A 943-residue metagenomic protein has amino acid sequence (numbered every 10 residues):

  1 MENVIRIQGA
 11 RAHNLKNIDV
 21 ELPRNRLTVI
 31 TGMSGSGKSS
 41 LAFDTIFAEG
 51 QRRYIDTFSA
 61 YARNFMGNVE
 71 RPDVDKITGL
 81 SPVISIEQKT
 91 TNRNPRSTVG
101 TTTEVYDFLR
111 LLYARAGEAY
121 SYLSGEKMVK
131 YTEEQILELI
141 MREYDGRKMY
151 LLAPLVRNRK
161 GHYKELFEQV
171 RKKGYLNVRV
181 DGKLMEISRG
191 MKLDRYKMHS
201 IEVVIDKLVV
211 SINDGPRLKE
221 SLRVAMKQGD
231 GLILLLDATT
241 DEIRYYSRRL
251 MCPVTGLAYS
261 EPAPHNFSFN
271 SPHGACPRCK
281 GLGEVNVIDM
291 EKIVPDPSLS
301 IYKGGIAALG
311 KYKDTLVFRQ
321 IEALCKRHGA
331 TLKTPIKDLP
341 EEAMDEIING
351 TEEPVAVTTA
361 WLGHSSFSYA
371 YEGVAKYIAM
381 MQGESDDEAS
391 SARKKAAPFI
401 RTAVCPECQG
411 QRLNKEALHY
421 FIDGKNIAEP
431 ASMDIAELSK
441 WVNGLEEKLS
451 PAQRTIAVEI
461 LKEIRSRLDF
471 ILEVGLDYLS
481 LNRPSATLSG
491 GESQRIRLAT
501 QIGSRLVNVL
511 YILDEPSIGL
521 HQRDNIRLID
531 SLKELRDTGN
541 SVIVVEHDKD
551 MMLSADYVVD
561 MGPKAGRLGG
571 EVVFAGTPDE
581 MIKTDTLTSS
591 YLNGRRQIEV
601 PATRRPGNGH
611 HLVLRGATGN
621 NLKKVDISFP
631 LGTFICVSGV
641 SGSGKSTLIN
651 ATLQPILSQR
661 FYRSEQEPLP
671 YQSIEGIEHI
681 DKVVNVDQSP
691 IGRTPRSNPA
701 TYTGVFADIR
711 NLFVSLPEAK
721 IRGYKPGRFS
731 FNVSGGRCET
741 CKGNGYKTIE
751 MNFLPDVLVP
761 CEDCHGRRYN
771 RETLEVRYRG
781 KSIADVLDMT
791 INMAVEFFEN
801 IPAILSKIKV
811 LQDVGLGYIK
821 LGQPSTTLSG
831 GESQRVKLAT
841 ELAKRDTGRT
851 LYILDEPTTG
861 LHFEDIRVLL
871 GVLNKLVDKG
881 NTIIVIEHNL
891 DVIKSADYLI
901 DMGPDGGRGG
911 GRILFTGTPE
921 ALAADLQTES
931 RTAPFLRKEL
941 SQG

Functional and structural regions predicted by a protein language model:
M1-G943: Conserved phosphate-binding elements of NTP-dependent enzyme cores
